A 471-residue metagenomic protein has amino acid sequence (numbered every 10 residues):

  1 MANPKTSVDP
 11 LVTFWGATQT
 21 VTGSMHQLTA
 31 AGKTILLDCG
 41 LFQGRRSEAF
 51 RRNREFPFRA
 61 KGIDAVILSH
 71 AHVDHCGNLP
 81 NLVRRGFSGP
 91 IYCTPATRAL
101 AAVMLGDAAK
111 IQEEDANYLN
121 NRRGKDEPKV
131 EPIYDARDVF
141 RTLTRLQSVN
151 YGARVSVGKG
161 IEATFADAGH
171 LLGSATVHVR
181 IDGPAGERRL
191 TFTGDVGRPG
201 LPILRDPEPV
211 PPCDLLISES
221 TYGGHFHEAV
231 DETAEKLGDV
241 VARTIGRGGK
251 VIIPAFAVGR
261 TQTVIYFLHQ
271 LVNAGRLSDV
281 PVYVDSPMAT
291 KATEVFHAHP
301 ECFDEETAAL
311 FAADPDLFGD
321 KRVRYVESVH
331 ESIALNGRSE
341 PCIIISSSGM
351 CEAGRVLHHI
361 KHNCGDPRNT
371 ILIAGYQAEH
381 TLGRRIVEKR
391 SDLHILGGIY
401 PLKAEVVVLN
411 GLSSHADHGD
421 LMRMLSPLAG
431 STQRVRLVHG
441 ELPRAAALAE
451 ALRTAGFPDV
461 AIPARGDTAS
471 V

Functional and structural regions predicted by a protein language model:
A2-K61, R141-R205, H330-G337, I343 (+4 more regions): Core dinuclear metal-dependent hydrolase active-site scaffold
T18-G23, Q27-G89, C93-T144, V196-D206 (+3 more regions): Pre-active-site segment of Zn-dependent metallo-hydrolases
Q19, H72-D74, L171-L172, F256-T263 (+3 more regions): Gly/Ser/Thr-rich loops at beta-strand to alpha-helix junctions that form or flank small-molecule/cofactor-binding
L37-C39, I63-H72, L79, I91-T94 (+10 more regions): Active-site neighborhood of phospho(di)ester-bond hydrolases with catalytic His/Asp-centered motifs
C39-Q43, D64, E187-T193, G197-P199 (+5 more regions): Acidic/glycine-enriched edge-of-secondary-structure segments
P90, T176, G197-D285, T370-G375 (+1 more regions): Cap/insert and terminal regions of metallo-dependent hydrolase folds
A108-L171, P300-S339: Metallo-beta-lactamase
L237-H380, H394: Hard-cation-handling environments
